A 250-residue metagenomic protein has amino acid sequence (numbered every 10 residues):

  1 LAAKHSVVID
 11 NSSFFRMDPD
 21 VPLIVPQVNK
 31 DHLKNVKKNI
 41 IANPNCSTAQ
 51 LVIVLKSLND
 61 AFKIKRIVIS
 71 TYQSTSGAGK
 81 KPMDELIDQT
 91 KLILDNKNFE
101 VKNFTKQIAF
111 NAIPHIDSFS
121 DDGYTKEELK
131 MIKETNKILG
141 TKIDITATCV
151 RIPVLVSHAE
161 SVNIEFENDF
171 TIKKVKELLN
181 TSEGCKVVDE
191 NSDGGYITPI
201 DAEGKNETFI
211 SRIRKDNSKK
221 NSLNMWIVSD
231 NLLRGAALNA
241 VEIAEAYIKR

Functional and structural regions predicted by a protein language model:
L1-I108, D144, E177, T208-F209 (+4 more regions): N-terminal Rossmann-like NAD(P) cofactor-binding subdomain of oxidoreductases, focused on the glycine-rich
K30, D169-T171, L232: Generic "edge-of-domain/loop-turn" microfeature
N39-Q50, G123-I132, G235-N239: A glycine-rich, Thr/Ser-enriched phosphate-binding loop motif common to dinucleotide/cofactor-binding enzymes
I41-A42, S161-E165, N224-S229: Short glycine-rich or small-residue beta-strand-to-loop segments that form or flank ligand, phosphate, metal/Fe-S
C46, I116-S118, N231: Residue-level signal for short, function-critical loop segments
L55-A61, S118, D189-D201, L233-E245: Short secondary-structure transition/capping segments
R66, T71, T75-S222: C-terminal substrate-binding/catalytic lobe of Rossmann-fold NAD(P)-dependent oxidoreductases
R151-P153, S229-R234: Glycine-rich phosphate/pyrophosphate-binding beta-alpha loops
